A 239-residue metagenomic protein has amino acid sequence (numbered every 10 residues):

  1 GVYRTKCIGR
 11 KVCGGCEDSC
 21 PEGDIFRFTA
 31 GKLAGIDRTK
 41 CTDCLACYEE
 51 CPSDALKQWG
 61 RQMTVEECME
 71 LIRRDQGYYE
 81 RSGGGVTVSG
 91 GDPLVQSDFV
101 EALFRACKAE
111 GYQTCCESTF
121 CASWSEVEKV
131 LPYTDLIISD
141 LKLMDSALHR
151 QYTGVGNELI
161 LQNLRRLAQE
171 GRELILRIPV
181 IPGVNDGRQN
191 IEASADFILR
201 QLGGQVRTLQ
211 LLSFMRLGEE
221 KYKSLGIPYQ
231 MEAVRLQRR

Functional and structural regions predicted by a protein language model:
G1, L199, R235-R239: Short, intrinsically disordered, charge-balanced linker/junction segments flanking boundaries in proteins
G1-V12, A34-D43: N-terminal pre-triad scaffold of radical SAM enzymes
G14-G35, A46-R61: Iron-sulfur cluster-binding cysteine motifs and their immediate structural context in ferredoxin-like electron-transfer
K40, R61-E67: FAD-binding FR-type
E66-G218, K223-S224: Conserved AdoMet/S-adenosylmethionine-binding subsite of the radical SAM
T208, A233-V234: C-terminal closing repeat unit and adjoining cap/tail of repeat-based domains
K223-E232: Short glycine/proline- and charge-enriched loop/turn segments that cap or connect secondary-structure elements
